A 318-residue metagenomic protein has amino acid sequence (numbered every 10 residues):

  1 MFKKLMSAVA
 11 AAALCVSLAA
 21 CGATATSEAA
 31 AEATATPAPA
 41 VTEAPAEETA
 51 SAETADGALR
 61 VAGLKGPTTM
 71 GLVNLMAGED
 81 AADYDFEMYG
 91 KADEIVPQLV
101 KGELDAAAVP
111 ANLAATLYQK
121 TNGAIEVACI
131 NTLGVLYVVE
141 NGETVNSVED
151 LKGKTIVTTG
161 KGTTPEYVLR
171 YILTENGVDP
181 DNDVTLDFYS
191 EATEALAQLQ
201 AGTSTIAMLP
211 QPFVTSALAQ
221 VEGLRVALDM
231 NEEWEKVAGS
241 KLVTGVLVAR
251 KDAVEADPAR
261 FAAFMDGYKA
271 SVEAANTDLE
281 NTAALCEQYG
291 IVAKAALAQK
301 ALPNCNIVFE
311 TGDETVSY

Functional and structural regions predicted by a protein language model:
M1-A12: Positively charged n-region of N-terminal signal peptides that target proteins for export
V16-A20: C-terminal motif of bacterial Sec signal peptides marking the signal peptidase cleavage site
G22-A25: Bacterial signal peptide processing site
A30-Y189, T205-Q211, R225-M230: Short, glycine-/small- and polar/acidic-enriched structural segments that line small-molecule recognition paths
T54-G57, L218-A219, E280-Y318: An extracytoplasmic/periplasmic, membrane-proximal ligand-sensing/linker region
V61, K65, M88, A92 (+10 more regions): Solvent-exposed, acidic/flexible segments
N112-L113, T121, E194-C286: Pocket-lining segment of extracytoplasmic ligand-binding domains
A115-T116, G134, T215-S216, V292 (+1 more regions): Short secondary-structure capping/turn micro-motifs that flank functional sites
